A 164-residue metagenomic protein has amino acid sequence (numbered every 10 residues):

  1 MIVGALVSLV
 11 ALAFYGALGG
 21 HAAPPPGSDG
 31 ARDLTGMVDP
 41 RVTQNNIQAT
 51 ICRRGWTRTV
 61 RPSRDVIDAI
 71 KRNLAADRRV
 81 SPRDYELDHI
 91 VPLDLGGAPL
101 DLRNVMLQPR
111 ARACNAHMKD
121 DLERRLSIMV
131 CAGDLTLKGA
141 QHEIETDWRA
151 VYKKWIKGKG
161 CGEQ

Functional and structural regions predicted by a protein language model:
M1-Y85, D94-Q164: Nuclease and nuclease-like effector domains acting on nucleic acids or nucleotide cofactors
